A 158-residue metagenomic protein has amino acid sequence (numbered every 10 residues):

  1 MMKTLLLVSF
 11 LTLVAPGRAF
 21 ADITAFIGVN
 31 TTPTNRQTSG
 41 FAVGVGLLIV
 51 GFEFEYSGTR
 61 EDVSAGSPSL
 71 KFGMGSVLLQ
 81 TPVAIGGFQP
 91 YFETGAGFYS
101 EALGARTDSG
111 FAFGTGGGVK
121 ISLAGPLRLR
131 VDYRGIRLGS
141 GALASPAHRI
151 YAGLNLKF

Functional and structural regions predicted by a protein language model:
L5-V14: Sec-dependent N-terminal signal peptides
A15-A21: Sec/Tat signal peptide C-region and signal peptidase I cleavage site
D22-Q37: Short N-terminal segments immediately surrounding and downstream of signal-peptide cleavage
R36-F41, M74: Short amphipathic alpha-helical segment that frequently serves as the phosphate-/nucleotide-binding helix
G44-F113, I121-G125, L129, I150-F158: Gram-negative (and chloroplast) outer-membrane scaffold detector with strong preference for beta-barrel transmembrane
S140-S145: A short acidic/glycine-rich loop-to-helix N-cap element
